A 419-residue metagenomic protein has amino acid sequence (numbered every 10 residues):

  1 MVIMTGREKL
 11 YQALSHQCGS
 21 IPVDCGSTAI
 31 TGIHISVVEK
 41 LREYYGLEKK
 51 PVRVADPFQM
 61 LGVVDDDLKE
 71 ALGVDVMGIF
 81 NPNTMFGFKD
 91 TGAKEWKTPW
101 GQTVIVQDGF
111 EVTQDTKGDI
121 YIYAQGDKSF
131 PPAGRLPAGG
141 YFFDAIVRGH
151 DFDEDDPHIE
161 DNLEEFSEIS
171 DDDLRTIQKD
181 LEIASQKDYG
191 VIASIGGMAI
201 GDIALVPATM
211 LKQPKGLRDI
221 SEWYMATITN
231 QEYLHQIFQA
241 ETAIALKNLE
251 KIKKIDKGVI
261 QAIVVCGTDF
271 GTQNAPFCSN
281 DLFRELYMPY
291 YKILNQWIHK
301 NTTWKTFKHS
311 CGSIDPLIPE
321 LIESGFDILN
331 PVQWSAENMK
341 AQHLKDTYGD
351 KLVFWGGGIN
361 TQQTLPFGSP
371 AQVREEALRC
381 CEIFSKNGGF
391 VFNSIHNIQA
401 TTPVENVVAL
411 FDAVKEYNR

Functional and structural regions predicted by a protein language model:
M1-E43, L47-V54, G140-R419: Active-site loop segments of alpha/beta catalytic cores
P22-V23, M77, I120-I122: Short, hydrophobic/proline-enriched secondary-structure or compact coil segments at domain edges
A29, N83, G118: Short loop/turn segments at secondary-structure transitions that flank enzyme active sites
I30-I33, F88, V104, K128-G134 (+1 more regions): Short, surface-exposed beta-strand/loop "edge" segments at domain boundaries and coil↔beta transitions
V37-V38, R42-G87: Segments that shape or occlude catalytic/ligand-binding pockets
D65, A71-Q114, D172: Acidic/aromatic-lined carbohydrate-recognition and catalytic surfaces of CAZymes acting on diverse glycans
P82-N83, G126, G197: Short, flexible active-site-adjacent loop segments at beta-strand->alpha-helix junctions, enriched in small/polar
K97-T176: A gly/proline- and charged-residue-enriched helix-loop-helix capping module
